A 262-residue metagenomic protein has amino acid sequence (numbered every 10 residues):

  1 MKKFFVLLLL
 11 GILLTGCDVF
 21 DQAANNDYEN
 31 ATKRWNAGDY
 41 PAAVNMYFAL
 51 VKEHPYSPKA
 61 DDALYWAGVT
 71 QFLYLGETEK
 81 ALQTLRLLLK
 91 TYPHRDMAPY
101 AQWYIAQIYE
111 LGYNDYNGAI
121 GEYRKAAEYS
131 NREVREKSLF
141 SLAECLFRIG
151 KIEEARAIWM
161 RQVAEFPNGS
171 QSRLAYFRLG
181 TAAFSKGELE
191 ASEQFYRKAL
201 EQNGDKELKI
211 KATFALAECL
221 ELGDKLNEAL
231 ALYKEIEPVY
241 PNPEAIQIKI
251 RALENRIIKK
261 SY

Functional and structural regions predicted by a protein language model:
F4-Y262: Acidic, polar-rich low-complexity tracts and alpha-helical solenoid repeat scaffolds
